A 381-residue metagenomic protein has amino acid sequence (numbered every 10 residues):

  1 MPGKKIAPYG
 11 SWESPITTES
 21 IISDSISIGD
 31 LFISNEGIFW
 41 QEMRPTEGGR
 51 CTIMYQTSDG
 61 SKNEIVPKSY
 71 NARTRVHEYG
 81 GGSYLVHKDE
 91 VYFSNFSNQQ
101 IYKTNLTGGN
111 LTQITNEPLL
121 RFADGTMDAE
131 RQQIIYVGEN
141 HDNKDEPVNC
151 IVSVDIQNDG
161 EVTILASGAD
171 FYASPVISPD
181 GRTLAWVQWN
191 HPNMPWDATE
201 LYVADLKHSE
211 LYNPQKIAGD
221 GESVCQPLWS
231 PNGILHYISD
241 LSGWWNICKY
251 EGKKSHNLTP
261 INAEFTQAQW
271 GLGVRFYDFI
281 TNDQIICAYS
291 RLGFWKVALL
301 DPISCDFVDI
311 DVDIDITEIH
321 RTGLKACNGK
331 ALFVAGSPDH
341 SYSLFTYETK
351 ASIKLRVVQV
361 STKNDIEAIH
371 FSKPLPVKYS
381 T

Functional and structural regions predicted by a protein language model:
P8-S11, Y55-I65, Y102-L106, S255-L258 (+1 more regions): Surface-exposed loop/turn elements that mediate protein-protein interactions on large endomembrane-trafficking
Y9-Y55, R73-L85: Beta-strand-rich domains and repeat architectures in extracellular enzymes and scaffolds, especially beta-propellers
I16-I22, N63-T74, N110-N116, E161-A166 (+4 more regions): A short beta-strand motif characteristic of beta-propeller blades
S25-F32, F39-E42, C51, N63-E64 (+5 more regions): Non-catalytic accessory segments flanking enzyme active sites
I33-N35, V86-K88, D128-E130, P179-D180 (+3 more regions): Residue-level detector of Asp-centered blade-edge/turn motifs that repeat once per structural unit in beta-propeller
I38, V91, I134, L184 (+3 more regions): Hydrophobic beta-strand positions that form the internal "hydrophobic ladder" of WD40/Gbeta-like beta-propeller blades
E42-T52, A72-E78, F93-I101, N116-F122 (+9 more regions): A flexible loop/linker signature enriched in serine peptidases of the S9 family
T57-G60, N105-G109, D155-D159, L206-S209 (+3 more regions): Short loop/turn segments that connect beta-strands within beta-propeller blades
